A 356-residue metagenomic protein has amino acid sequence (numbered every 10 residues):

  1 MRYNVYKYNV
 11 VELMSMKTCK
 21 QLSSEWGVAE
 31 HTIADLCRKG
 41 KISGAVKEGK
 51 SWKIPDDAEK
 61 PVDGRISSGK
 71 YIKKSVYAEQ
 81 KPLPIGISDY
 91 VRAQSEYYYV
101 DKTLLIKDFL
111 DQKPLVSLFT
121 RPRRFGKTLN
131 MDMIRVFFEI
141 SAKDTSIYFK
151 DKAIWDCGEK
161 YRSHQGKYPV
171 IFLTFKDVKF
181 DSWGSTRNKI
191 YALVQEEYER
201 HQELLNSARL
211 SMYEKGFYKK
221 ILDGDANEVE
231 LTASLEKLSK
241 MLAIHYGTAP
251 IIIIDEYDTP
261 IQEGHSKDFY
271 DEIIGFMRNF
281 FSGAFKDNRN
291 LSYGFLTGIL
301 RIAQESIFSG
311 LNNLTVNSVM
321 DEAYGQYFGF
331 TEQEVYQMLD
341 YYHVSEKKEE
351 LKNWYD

Functional and structural regions predicted by a protein language model:
R2-E12, D57-V76: A short, Lys/Arg-enriched interface patch at domain edges and termini
Y3-T32: Polyanion-binding surface elements
G27-K53: Major-groove DNA-recognition helix of helix-turn-helix-type DNA-binding domains
Y77-A142, S146-C157: Walker A/P-loop-proximal flanking segment of P-loop NTPase domains
P84-Y90, V178-S185, K189-T232, P260-K267: Conserved P-loop NTPase mechanochemical-coupling segment
V91, D101, V136-E203: P-loop NTPase motor core
Y198, S234-A243, E272-S292: Substrate-engagement module of ASCE P-loop NTPases
S306-L311, N317-D356: Amphipathic alpha-helical segments of the small helical/lid subdomains adjacent to P-loop NTPase cores
